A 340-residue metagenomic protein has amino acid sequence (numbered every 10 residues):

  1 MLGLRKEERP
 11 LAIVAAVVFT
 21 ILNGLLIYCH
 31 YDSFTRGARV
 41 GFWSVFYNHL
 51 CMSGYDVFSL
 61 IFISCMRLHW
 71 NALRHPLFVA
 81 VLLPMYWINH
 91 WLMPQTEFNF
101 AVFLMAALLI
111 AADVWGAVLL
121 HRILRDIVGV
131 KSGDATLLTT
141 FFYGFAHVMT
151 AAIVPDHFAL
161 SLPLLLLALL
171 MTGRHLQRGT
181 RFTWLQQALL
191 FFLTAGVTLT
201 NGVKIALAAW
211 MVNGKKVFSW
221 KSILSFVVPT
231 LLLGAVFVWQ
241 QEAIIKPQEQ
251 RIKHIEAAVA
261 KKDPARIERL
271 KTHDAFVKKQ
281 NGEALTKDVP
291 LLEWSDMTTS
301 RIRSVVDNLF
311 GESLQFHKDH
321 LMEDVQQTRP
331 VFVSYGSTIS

Functional and structural regions predicted by a protein language model:
M1-Y31: Start-transfer (signal-anchor) and selected internal transmembrane alpha helices of multi-pass inner/ER membrane
G24-W70, S225-H320: Aromatic-rich transmembrane-lumenal/periplasmic boundary elements in polytopic membrane proteins
C65-N99: Short hydrophobic/aromatic helix or loop-helix immediately within or flanking a transmembrane segment in polytopic
L92-V118: Loop-to-helix entry region of an early transmembrane alpha helix in multi-pass inner-membrane enzymes
L120-G144: Transmembrane-helix signature of polytopic, membrane-embedded enzymes that assemble or transfer cell-envelope glycans
I153-A159: Short acidic/glycine- and proline-prone juxtamembrane loop motifs at membrane-interface regions of multi-pass membrane
L160-Q177: Specific aromatic-rich, kink-prone transmembrane helix
R181-N213, V227-L233: Membrane-interface alpha helices of multi-pass inner-membrane proteins
